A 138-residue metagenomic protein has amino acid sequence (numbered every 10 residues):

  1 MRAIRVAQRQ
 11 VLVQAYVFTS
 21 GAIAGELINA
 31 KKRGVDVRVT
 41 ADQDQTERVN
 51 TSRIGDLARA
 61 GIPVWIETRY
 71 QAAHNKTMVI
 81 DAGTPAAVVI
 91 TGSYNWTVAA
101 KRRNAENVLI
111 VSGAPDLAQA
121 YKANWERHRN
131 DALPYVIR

Functional and structural regions predicted by a protein language model:
R2-W65: Primarily the HKD phosphodiesterase
V17-G21, Q43-E47, Y70-A72, T84 (+2 more regions): Solvent-exposed loop/turn segments at secondary-structure junctions within structured extracellular/periplasmic domains
V35, A73, A87: Residue-level signal for beta-strand positions within conserved beta-sheet cores that form or flank
R69-Y70, R138: Short catalytic/ligand-gating loop segments at beta-alpha or beta-beta junctions within enzyme catalytic domains
K76-V79: Short acidic loop-to-beta-strand element that houses the catalytic metal-binding Asp/Glu of nuclease active sites
D81, P85-R138: Signature of lipid phosphatidyltransferase scaffolds
